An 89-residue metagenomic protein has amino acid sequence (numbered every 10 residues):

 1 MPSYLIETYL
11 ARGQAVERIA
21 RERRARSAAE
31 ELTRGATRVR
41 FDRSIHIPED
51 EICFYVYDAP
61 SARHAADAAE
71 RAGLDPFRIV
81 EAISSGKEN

Functional and structural regions predicted by a protein language model:
M1-T33, I47, A68, S85-N89: Short S/T/G/P-rich N-terminal loop/turn motif that feeds into the first structured element of a domain
Y4-T8, D42-H64, A68: Short, well-ordered beta-strand segments in beta-rich or mixed alpha/beta enzyme and ligand-binding folds
A36-R38, G73: Glycine-centered loop/turn motif at secondary-structure junctions
R38-S44, R78: A short linear hydrophobic-aromatic micro-motif
D58-S85: An amphipathic, aromatic/His-enriched active-site/gating alpha helix that lines ligand/cofactor pockets
